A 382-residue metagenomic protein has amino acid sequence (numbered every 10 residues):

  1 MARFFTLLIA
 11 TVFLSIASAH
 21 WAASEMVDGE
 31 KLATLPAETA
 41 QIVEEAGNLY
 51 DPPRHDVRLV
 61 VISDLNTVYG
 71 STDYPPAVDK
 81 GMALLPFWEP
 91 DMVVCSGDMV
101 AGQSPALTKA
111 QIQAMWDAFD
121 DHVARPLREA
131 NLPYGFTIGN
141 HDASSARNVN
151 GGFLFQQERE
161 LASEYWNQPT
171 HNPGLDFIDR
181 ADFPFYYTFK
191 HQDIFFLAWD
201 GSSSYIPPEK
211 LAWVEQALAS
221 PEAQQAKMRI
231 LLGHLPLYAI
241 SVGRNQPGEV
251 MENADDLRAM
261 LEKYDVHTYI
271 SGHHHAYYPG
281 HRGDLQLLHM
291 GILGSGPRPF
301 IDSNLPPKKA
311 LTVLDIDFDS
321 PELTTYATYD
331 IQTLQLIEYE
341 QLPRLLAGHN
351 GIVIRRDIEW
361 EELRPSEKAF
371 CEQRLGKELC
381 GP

Functional and structural regions predicted by a protein language model:
M1-F4: Positively charged n-region of N-terminal signal peptides that target proteins for export
L7-I16: Bacterial N-terminal signal peptides
A23-A37, T312-P382: A short C-terminal boundary segment appended to hydrolase-like catalytic domains
A23-Q113: N-terminal active-site segment of His-dependent metallophosphoesterases
M26-L49, P105, K109-Q224, D256-E262 (+4 more regions): Extended active-site neighborhood of metal-dependent phosphoesterases/phosphodiesterases
D64, G97-D98, G139-N140, H234 (+1 more regions): Active-site glycine-centered loops adjacent to acidic/histidine catalytic or metal-binding residues that shape
T67-D73, G102, I206-P208, I240 (+2 more regions): Short, solvent-exposed loop/turn elements at domain surfaces
A83-M92, L127-P133, K190, F195-L197 (+3 more regions): His/acidic metal-ligating clusters that form di-metal
